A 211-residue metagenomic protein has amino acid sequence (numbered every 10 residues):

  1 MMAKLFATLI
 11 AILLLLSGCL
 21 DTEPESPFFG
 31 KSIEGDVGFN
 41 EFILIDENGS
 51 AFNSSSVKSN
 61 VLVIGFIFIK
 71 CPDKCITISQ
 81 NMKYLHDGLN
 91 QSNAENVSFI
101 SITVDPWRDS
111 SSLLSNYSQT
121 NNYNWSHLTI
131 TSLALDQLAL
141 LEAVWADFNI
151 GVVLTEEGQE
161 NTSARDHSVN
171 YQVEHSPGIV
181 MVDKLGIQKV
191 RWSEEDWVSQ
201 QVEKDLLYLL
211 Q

Functional and structural regions predicted by a protein language model:
M1-E23: Secretory targeting signatures
E23-S56, Q80: N-terminal "domain-start" segment that seeds a small globular fold
V37-G38, N60-V61, E174-S176: Short, small/polar residue-rich loop motifs at catalytic or cofactor-binding pockets
F52-M82: Short active-site neighborhood of thiol/selenol oxidoreductases, capturing the structured segment around
V61, F68, H86-N93, N121 (+3 more regions): Sec/Tat-exported extracytoplasmic proteins
S79-W145: Structural microenvironment flanking redox-active thiols in thiol-disulfide oxidoreductases
L135-L207: Thiol/disulfide oxidoreductase modules built on the thioredoxin-like
